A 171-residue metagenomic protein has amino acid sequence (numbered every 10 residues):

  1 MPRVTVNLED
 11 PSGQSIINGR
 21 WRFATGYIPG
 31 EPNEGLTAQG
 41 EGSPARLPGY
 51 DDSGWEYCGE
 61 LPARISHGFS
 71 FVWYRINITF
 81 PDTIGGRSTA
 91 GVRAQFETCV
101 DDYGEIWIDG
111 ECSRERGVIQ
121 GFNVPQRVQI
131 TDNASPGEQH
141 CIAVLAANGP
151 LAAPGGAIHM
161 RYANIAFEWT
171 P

Functional and structural regions predicted by a protein language model:
P2-L47, W55, A134-P171: An acidic-aromatic loop/edge-strand motif
I17, D51, V72-Y74, D102 (+1 more regions): Residues that flank catalytic or metal-binding motifs in active/ligand-binding sites
G49-S70: Edge strands and adjacent loops of beta-rich recognition modules
W55, S70, I78, I84-G110 (+1 more regions): Aromatic-lined ligand-binding clefts that engage carbohydrates, nucleic acids, or primary amines
L61-G68, R75-N77, G85, E115-R116 (+1 more regions): Beta-strand-rich interaction surfaces with strong enrichment in secreted/lumenal proteins
H67-F69, T89, G121-N123, A134-G137: Surface-exposed coil/turn segments at beta-strand junctions on protein surfaces, enriched
W107-V128: Solvent-exposed beta-strand/loop surfaces of large extracellular or lumenal domains
